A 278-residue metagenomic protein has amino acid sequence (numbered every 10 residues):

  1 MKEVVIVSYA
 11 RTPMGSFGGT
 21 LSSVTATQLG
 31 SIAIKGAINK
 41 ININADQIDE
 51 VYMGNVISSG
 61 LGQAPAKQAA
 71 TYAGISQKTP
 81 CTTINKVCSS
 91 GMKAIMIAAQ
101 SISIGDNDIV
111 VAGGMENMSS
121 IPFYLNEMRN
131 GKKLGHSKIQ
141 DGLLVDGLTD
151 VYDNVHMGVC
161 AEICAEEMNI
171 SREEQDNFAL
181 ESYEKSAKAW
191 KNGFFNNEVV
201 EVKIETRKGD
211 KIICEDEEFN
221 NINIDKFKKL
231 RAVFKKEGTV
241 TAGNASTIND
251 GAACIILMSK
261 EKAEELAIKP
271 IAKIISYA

Functional and structural regions predicted by a protein language model:
M1-S8, A66-G74, K132-G135, C214-K235 (+1 more regions): Acidic-glycine-rich active-site phosphate/pyrophosphate-binding loop
M1-V56, G60-L61, P65-A69, A73 (+4 more regions): Conserved active-site "lid/cap" helical segment
R11-T12, S23-I32, K40, E174-E265: N-terminal extracellular/periplasmic Venus flytrap/periplasmic-binding protein-like
N55-I109, Y152-H156, N221-T247: Conserved catalytic cysteine-centered active-site region of acyl-thioester-dependent Claisen-condensing enzymes
K86-E116, A165-F194, I255-E261: Active-site-proximal alpha-helical scaffold in enzymes
I109-I163: Flexible glycine-/small-residue-enriched beta->alpha junction loops that bind anionic phosphate/pyrophosphate groups
M258-A278: Glycine- and Gly-Pro-enriched alpha-helical subdomains that act as flexible, kink-prone "lid/hinge" or packing modules
